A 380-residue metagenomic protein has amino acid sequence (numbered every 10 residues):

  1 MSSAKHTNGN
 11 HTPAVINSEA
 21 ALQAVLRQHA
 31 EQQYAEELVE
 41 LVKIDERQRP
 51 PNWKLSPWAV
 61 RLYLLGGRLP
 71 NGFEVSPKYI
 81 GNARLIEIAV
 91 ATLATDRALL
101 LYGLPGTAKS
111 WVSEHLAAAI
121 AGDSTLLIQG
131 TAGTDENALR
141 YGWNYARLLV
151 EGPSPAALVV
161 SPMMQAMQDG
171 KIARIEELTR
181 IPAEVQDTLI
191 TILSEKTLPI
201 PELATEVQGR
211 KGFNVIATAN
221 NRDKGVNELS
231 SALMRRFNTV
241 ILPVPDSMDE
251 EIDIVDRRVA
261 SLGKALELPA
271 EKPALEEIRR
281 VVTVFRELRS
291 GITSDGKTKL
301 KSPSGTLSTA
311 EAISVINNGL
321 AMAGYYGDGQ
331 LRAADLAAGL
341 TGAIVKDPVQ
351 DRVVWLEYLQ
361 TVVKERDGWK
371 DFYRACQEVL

Functional and structural regions predicted by a protein language model:
S2-L268: AAA+ P-loop NTPase catalytic core and its hallmark functional loops
A21, P162, E250, I254 (+6 more regions): Exposed alpha-helical structural elements
A83, I252, V259-A333: Conserved AAA+ ATPase small/helical "lid" subdomain
A89, V281, F285, G339-L340: Short alpha-helical scaffolding segments that buttress acidic/His motifs in well-ordered protein cores
D96, D123, V150, V240 (+4 more regions): Amphipathic alpha-helical interaction segments
V112, E287, G342-K346: A short structural micro-motif
G324-L380: C-terminal engagement/docking regions of AAA+ P-loop ATPases
